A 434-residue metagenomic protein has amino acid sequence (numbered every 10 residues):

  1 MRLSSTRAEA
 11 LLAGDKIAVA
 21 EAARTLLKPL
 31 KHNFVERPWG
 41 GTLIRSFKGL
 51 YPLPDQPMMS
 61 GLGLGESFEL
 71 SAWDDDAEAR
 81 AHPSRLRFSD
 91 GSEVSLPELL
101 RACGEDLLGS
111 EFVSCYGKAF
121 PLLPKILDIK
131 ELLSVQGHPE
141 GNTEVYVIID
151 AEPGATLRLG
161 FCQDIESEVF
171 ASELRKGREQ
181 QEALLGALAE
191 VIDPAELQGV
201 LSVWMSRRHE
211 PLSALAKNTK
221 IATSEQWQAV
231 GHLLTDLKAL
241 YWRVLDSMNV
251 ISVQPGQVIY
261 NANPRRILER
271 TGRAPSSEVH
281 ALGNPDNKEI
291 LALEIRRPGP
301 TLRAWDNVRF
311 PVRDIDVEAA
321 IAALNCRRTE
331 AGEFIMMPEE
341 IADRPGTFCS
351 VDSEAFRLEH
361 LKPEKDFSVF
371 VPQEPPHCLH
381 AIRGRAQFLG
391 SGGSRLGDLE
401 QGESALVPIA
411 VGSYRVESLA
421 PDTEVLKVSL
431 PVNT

Functional and structural regions predicted by a protein language model:
M1-A222, G299, A304-E333, L358: Transition-metal
A119, D128-L132, P139-G141, D150-A155 (+3 more regions): Ligand-binding loop in jelly-roll beta-barrel domains
A119, P139-E144, E354, K365-C378: A short beta-loop-beta micro-motif enriched in histidine and acidic residues
I126-L133, E354-Q373, Q387, Q401: Conserved short histidine dyad/triad with adjacent acidic residue
S202-D314: Contiguous mid-protein beta-loop-alpha structural module that forms a pocket-lining wall or clamp of enzyme active
M248-Y260, E269, G390-V411: Short acidic-glycine-tyrosine-enriched beta hairpin
E339-V351, K362-E364: Surface beta-strand/loop "capping" patches
I382: A cytosolic small-molecule/anion-sensing beta-strand core signal
